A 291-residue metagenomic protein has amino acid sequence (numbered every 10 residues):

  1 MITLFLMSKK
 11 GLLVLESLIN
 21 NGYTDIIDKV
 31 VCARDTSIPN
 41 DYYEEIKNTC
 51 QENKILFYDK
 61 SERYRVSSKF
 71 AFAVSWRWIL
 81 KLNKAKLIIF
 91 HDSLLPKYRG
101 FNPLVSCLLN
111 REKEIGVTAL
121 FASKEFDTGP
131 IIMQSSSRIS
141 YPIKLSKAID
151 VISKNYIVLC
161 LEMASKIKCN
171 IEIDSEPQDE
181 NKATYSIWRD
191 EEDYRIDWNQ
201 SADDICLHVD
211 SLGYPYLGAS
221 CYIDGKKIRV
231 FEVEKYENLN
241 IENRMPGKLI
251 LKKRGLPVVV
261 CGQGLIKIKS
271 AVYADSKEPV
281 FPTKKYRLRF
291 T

Functional and structural regions predicted by a protein language model:
M1-S220, K226, L251-P257, C261-K267 (+1 more regions): One-carbon transfer enzymes
F231-N238, S270-S276: A short, sequence-level motif marking secondary-structure junctions
K235-P257: A conserved acidic, glycine/proline-rich C-terminal tail/linker
